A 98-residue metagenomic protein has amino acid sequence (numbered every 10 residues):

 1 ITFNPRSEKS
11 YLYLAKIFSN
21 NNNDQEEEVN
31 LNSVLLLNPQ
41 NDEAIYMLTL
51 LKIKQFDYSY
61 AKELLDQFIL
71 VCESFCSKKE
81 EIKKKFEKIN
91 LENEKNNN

Functional and structural regions predicted by a protein language model:
I1, S33-V34, Q67-F68: Canonical positions in the second alpha-helix
F3, L37, L70-S74: Structural marker of alpha-solenoid helical repeat scaffolds
N20-S33, Q55-L64: Structural signature of tandem alpha-helical TPR/SEL1-like repeats, specifically the intra-repeat loop/turn
K62-N98: Terminal, low-structured helical/coil segments at or just beyond the last alpha-helical repeat
